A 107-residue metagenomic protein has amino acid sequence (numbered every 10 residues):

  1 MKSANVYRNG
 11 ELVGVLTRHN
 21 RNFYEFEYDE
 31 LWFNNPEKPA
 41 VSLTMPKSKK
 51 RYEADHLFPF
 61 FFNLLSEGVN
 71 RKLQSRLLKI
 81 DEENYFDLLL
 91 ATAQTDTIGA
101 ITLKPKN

Functional and structural regions predicted by a protein language model:
M1-N107: Phosphate/dinucleotide-binding and metal-coordinating scaffold of catalytic cores in nucleotide-dependent enzymes
